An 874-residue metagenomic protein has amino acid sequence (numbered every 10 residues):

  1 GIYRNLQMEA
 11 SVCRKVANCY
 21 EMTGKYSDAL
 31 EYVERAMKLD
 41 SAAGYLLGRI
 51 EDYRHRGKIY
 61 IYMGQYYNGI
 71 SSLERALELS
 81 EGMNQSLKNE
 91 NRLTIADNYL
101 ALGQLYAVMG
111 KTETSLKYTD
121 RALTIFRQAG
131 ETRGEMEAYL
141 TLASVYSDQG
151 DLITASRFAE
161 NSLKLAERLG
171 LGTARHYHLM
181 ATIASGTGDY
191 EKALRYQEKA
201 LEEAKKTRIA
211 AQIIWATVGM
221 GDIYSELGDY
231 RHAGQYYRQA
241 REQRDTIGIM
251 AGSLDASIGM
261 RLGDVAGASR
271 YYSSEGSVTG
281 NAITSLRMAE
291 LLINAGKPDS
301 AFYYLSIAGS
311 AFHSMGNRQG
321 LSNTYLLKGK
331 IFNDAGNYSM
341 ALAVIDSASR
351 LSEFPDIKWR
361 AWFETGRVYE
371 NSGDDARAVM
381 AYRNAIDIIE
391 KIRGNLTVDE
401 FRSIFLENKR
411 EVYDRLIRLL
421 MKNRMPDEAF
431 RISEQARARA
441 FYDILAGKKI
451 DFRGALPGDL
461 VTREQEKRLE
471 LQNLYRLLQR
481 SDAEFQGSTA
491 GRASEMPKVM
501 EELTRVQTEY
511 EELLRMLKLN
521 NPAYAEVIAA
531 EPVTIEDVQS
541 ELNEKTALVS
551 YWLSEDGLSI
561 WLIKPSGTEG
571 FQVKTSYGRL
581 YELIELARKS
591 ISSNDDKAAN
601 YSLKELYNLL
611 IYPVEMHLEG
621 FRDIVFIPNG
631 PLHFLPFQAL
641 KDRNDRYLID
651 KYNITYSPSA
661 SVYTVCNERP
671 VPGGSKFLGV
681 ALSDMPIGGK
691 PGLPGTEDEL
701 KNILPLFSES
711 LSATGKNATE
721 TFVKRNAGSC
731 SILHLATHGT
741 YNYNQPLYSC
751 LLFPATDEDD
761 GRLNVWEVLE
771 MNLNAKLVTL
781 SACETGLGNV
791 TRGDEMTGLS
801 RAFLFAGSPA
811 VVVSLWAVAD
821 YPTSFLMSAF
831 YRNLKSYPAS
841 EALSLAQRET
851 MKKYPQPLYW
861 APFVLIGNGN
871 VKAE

Functional and structural regions predicted by a protein language model:
G1-Y3, Y20, D40-S41, Y60 (+21 more regions): Eukaryotic all-alpha helical interaction scaffolds
S11, E51, E90, D97 (+13 more regions): Residue register of alpha-helical TPR repeats
D375-R646, K651, E668-D684, E874: Amphipathic alpha-helical protein-protein interaction segments
E531-T534, K597-Y601, E605, G692-L747 (+1 more regions): Functional beta-strand-loop-alpha-helix junction segments that form "active/interaction loops" within catalytic
P565-E569, E582-L586, N629-I732, L752-P754 (+1 more regions): Catalytic-core domains of enzymes
P658-V662, S731-A829: Catalytic cores of nucleophile-dependent amide-cleaving enzymes
Y821-E874: An often Trp-containing, charged/polar helix-loop segment at the C-terminal end of enzyme catalytic cores
